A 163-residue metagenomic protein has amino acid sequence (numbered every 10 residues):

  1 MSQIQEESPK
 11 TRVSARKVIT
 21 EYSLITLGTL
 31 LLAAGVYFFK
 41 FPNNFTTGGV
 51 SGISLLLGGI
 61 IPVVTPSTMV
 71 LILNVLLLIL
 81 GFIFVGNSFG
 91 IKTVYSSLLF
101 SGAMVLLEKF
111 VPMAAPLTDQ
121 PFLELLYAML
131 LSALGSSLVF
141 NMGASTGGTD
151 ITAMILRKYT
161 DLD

Functional and structural regions predicted by a protein language model:
S2-D163: Core subunits and conserved enzymes of cellular information-processing and envelope-translocation systems across
